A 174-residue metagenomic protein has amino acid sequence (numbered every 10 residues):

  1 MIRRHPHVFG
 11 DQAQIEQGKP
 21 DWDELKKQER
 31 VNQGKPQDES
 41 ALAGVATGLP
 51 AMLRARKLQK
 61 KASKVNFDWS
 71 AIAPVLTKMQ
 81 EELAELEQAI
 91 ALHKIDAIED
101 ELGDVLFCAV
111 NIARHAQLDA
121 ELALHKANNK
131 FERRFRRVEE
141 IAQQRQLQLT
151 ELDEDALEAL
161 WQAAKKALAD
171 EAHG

Functional and structural regions predicted by a protein language model:
M1-L102, F107-G174: Flexible "arm" and connector segments at domain edges
